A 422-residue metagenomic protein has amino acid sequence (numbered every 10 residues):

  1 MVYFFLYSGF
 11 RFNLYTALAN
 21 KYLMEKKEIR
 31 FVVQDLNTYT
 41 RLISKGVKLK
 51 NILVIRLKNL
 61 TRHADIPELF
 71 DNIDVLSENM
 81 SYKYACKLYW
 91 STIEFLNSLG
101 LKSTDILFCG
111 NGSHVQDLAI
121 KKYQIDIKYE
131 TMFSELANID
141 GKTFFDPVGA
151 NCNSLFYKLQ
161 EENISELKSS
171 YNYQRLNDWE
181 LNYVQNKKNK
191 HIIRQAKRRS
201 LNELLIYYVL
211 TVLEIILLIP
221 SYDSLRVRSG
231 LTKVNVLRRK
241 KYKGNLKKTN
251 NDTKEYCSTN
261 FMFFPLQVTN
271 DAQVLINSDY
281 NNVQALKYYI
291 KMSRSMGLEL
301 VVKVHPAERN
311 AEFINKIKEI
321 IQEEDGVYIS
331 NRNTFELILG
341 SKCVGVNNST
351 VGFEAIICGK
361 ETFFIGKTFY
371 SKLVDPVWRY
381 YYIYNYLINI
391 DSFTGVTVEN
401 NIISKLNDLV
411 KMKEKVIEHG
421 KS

Functional and structural regions predicted by a protein language model:
M1-N51: N-terminal subdomain of nucleotide-sugar transferases
F5-L18, Y39, L60-L167, Q174 (+1 more regions): Active-site and donor-binding regions of nucleotide-sugar-utilizing enzymes
G9, C109-G112, Q116, N331-P376: A donor-sugar binding/catalytic signature common to diverse glycosyltransferases and related nucleotide-sugar
V33-L36, L57-K58, E135-L136, T259-D271 (+2 more regions): Short loop/turn segments at strand-loop or loop-helix junctions that form parts of catalytic or ligand-binding pockets
L155-Y207, L373-S422: Leloir-type glycosyltransferase catalytic cores
K158-A272: A nucleotide-sugar donor-handling region in carbohydrate enzymes
E255-K287, L298, V302-E308, N407-K411: Active-site donor-nucleotide binding/catalytic segment of nucleotide-sugar enzymes
K287-Y328: Catalytic donor nucleotide-activated moiety binding site of glycosyltransferases and closely related
